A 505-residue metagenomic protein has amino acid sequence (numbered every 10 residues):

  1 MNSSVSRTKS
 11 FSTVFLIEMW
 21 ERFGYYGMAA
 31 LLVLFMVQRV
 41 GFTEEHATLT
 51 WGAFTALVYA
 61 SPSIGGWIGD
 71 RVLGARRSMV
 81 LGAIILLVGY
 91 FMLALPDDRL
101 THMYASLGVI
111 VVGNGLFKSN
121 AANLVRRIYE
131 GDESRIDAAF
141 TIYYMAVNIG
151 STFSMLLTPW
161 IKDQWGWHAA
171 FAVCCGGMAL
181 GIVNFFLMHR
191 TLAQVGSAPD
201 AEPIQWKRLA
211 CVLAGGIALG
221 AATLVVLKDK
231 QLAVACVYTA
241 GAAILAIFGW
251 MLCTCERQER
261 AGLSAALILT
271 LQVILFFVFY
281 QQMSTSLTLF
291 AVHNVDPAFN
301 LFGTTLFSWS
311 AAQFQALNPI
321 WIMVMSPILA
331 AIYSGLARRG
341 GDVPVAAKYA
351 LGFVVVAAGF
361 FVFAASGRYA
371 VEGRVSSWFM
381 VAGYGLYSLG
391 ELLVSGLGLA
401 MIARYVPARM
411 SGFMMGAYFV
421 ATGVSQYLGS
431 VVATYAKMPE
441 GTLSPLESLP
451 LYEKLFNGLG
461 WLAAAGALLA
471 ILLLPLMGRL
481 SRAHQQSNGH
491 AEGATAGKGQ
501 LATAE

Functional and structural regions predicted by a protein language model:
M1-V5, G131, K162-T288, V292-A298 (+3 more regions): Intracellular loop-helix junctions on the cytosolic face of multi-pass helical membrane proteins
M19, G89, L100-F117, T270 (+1 more regions): Hydrophobic core of transmembrane alpha-helices in multi-pass small-molecule transporters, especially MFS/SLC-type
M28-T50, M283-A311: Short amphipathic helix-loop junctions that connect adjacent transmembrane helices in Major Facilitator Superfamily/SLC
G52-D70, T152, A316-L329, V424: Central cavity-lining transmembrane alpha-helices of secondary-active solute carriers, predominantly the Major
R71-I84, D132, E259, G335-V354: Cytoplasmic membrane-interface "Motif A"-like loop-to-helix N-cap segments of 12-TM Major Facilitator Superfamily
L81-T101, L351-E372: C-terminal ends and interior cores of transmembrane alpha-helices in multi-pass membrane transporters/permeases
L116-E130, L393-V406: Intracellular juxtamembrane helix-capping segments at the cytosolic ends of symmetry-related transmembrane helices
R135-M155, K162, C175-F185, G216 (+2 more regions): Glycine-rich segments within core transmembrane alpha-helices of 12-TM secondary carriers
